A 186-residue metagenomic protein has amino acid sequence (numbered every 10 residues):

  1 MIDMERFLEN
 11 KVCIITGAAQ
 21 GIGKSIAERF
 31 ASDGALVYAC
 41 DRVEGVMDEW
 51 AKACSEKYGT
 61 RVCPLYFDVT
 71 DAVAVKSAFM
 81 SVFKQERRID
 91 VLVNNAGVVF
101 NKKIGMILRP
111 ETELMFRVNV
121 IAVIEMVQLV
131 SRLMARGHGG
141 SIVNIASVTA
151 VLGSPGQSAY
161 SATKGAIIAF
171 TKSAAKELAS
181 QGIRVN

Functional and structural regions predicted by a protein language model:
V12, A19-Q20: Conserved glycine-rich cofactor-binding loop
D33-E49: Conserved glycine-rich Rossmann-like NAD(P)H-binding loop of the short-chain dehydrogenase/reductase
K103-I104, L108-F116: Substrate-binding pocket helix/loop in short-chain dehydrogenase/reductase
G105, L152-S158, S180-Q181: Active-site loop immediately N-terminal to the catalytic Tyr-X3-Lys motif of short-chain dehydrogenase/reductase
V127, T163, T171: Active-site helix of classical SDR
R132, K176-S180: Alpha-helical segment proximal to the catalytic Tyr-Lys
S147: Residue(s) in the substrate-gating loop at a strand-loop-helix junction that position the organic substrate next
